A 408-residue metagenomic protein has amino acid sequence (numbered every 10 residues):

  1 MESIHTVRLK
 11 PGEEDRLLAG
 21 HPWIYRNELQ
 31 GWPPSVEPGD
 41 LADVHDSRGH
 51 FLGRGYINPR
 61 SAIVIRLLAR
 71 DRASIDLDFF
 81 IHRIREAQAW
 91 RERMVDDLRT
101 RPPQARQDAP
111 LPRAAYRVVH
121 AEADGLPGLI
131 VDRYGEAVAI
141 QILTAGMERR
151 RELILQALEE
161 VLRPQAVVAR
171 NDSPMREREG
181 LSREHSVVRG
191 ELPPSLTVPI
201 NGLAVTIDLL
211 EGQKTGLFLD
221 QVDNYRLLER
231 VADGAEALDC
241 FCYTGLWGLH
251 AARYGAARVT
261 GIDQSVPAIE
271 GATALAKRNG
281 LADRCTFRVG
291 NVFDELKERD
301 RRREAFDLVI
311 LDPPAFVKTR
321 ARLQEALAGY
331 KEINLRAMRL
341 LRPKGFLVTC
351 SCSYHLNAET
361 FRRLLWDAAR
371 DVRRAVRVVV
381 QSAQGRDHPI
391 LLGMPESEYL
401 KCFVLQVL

Functional and structural regions predicted by a protein language model:
M1-R133: Non-catalytic accessory regions of SAM-dependent methyltransferases
V119-L126, I130-D132, E148-F218, R226: Non-catalytic substrate-recognition/targeting regions of SAM-dependent transferases
G234-Y243: Conserved class I S-adenosyl-L-methionine
T244-A257: Conserved SAM-binding loop of SAM-dependent methyltransferases across substrates and taxa, primarily the Class I
R258-D263: Conserved SAM-binding motif I beta-strand of class I
I269-D307: S-adenosyl-L-methionine
F306-R336: Mobile active-site "lid"/loop adjacent to the S-adenosyl-L-methionine
E332, F346-L408: C-terminal catalytic and target-recognition region of SAM-dependent MTase-like enzymes, primarily methyltransferases
